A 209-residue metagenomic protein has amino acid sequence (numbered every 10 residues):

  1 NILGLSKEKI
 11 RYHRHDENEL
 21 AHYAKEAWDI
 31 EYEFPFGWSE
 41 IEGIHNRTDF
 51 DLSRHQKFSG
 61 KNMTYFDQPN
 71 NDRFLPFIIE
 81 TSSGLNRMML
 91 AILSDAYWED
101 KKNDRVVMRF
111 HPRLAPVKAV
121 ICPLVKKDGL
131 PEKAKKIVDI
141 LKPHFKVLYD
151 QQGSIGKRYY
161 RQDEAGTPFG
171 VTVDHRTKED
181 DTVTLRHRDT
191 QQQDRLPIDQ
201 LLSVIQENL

Functional and structural regions predicted by a protein language model:
N1-L209: NTP/phosphate- and nucleic-acid-binding module
